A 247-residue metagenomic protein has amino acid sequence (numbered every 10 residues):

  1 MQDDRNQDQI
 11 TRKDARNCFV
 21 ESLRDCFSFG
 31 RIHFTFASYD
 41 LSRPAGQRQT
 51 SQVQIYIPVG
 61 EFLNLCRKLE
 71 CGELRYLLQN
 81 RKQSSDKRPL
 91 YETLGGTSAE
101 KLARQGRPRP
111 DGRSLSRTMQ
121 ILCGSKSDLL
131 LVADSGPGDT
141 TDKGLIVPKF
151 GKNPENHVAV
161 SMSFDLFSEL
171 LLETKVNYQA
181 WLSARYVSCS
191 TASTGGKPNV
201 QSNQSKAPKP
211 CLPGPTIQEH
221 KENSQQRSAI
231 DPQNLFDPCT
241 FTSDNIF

Functional and structural regions predicted by a protein language model:
M1-S28, L235-I246: An N-terminus-focused feature that recognizes amino-terminal "leader" regions
C26-P44, D128-T141: A short, structured beta-strand/loop element
S38-P58, G144-V160: A cross-kingdom feature marking solvent-exposed beta-strand/loop segments within repeated, beta-rich binding/scaffold
Q52-G72: Compact, glycine/acidic-enriched structural inserts
C71-N80, Q179-W181: Pleckstrin homology
R75-Y91: Short linear, low-complexity motifs centered on an aromatic residue
K87-H157: Short, solvent-exposed interaction modules
D134-R227, Q233, C239-F247: Mixed-charge, glycine-accented linear interaction segment located at domain edges/termini
